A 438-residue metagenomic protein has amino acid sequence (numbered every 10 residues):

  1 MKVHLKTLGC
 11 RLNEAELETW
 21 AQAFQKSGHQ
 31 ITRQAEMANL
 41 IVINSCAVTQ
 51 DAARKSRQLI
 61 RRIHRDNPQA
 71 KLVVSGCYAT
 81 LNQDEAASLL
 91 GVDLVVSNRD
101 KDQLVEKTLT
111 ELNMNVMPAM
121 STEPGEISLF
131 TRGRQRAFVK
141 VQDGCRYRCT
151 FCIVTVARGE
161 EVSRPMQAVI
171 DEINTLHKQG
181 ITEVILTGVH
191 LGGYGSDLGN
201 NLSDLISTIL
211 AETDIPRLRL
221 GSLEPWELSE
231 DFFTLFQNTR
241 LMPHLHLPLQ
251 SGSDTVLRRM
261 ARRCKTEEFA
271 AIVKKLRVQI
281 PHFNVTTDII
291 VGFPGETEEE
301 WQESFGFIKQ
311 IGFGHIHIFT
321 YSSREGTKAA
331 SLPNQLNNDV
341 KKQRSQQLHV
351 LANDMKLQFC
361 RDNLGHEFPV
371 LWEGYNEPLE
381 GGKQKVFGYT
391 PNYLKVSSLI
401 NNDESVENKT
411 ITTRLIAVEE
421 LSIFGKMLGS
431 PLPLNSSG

Functional and structural regions predicted by a protein language model:
M1-G193, T234, L245, E267-V278 (+5 more regions): Proteins enriched for Cys/Gly/acidic motifs involved in redox and nucleic-acid/cofactor modification
A52-R54, E160-P165, G195-N200, R259-R262 (+3 more regions): Short, solvent-exposed loop/turn segments at secondary-structure boundaries
V73, L81, A86, K178-W301 (+1 more regions): Conserved SAM/AdoMet-binding glycine-rich loop
D102, Y147, G192, W226 (+3 more regions): Glycine-centered loop/turn positions within well-structured domains that cap or flank conserved ligand/cofactor-binding
R132-Q135, C145-Y147, S251, P281 (+4 more regions): Short flexible coil/turn linkers enriched for glycine and charged/polar residues that connect secondary-structure
G188, S222, L249-S251, T287-V291 (+6 more regions): Active-site proximal loops enriched in glycine and acidic residues that flank catalytic Cys/His/Asp and coordinate
I316: Mid-domain, small-residue-enriched loop/turn segments at the edges of structured enzyme/sensor domains
S331-G438: Terminal RNA-binding accessory module
